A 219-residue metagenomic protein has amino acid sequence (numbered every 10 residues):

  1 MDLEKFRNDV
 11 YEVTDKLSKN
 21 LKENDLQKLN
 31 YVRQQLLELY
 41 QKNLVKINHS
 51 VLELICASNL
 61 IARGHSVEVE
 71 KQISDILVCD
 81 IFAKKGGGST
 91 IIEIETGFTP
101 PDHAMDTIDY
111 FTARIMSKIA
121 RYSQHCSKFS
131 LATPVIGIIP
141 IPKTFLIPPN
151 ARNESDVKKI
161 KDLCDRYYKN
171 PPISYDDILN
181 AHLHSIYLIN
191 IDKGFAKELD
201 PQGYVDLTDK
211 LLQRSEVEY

Functional and structural regions predicted by a protein language model:
D2-N30, Y40, I136-Y219: Non-catalytic C-terminal interaction segments of nucleic acid-processing enzymes
D15-Q72: Acidic-basic catalytic patches of nuclease active cores, encompassing PD-(D/E)XK and other metal-cofactor nuclease
E53, D75-L77, R114-I115: Amphipathic coiled-coil/heptad-repeat helices and related helical stalk/stem segments that mediate oligomerization
H65, G86-G88, Q124-F129: Short glycine/proline-enriched coil/turn segments at helix->beta-strand junctions
E68-V69, I91-E93, S130-T133: A structural signal for short, well-ordered beta-strand segments and their strand-loop junctions that often border
K71-S74, K84, L188-K193: The conserved beta-strand core of Leucine-Rich Repeat
D75, C79-P100: Active-site beta-strand-loop-beta-strand hairpin of nuclease catalytic cores that positions key catalytic residues
T96-K159: Catalytic cores of nucleic-acid endonucleases
